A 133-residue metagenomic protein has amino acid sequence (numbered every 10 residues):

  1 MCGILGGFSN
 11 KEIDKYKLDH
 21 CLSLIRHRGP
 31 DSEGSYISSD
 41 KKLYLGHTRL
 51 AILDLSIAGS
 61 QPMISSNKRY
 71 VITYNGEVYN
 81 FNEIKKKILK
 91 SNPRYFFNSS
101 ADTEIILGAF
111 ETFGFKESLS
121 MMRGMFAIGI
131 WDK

Functional and structural regions predicted by a protein language model:
M1-K133: N-terminus-centric sequence/structural signature that marks the extreme N-terminus and adjacent "lid/interface" module
